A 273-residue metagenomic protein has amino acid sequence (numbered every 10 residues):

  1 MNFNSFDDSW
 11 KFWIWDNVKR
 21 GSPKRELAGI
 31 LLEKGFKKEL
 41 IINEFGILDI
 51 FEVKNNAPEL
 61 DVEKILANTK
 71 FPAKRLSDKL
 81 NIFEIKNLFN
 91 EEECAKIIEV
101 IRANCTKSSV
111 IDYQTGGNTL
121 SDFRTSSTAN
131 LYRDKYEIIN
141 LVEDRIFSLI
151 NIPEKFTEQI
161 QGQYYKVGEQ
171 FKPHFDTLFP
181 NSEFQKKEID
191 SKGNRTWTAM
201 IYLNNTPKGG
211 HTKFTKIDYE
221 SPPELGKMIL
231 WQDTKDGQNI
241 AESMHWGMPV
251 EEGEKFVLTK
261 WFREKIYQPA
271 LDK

Functional and structural regions predicted by a protein language model:
N2-F3: Long, charge-rich, low-complexity intrinsically disordered regions
S9-P23, A28-L230, T234-K273: Fe(II)/2-oxoglutarate oxygenase catalytic core
